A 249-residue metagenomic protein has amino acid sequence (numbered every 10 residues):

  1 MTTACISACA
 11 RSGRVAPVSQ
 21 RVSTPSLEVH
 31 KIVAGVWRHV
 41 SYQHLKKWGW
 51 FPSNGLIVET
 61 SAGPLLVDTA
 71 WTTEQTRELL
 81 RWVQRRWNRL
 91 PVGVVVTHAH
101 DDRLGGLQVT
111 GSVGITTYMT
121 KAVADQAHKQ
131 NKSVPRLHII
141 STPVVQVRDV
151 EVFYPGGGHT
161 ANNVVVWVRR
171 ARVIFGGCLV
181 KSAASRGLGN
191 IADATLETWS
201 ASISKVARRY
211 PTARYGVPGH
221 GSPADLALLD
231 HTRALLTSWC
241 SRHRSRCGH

Functional and structural regions predicted by a protein language model:
M1-S12: N-terminal export signals
A10-S23: Short, low-complexity, disordered segments immediately C-terminal to signal peptides in bacterial exported proteins
T24-L27, K31-I32, V113, Y118-G156 (+3 more regions): Metallo-beta-lactamase
K31-L80, V164-C178: Conserved beta-strand hairpin/beta-sheet module of binuclear metal-dependent hydrolase folds, prominently
G35, V58, D68, V83 (+8 more regions): Divalent metal-coordination and catalytic microenvironments
A62-L65, E74-Y118, P211: Active-site metal-binding motif and surrounding structural segment of the metallo-beta-lactamase
G63-L65, W71-T72, P155-G158, N162-A227 (+1 more regions): Metallo-beta-lactamase
L228-H249: Binuclear metal-ion centers of metallo-dependent hydrolases, dominated by the metallo-beta-lactamase
